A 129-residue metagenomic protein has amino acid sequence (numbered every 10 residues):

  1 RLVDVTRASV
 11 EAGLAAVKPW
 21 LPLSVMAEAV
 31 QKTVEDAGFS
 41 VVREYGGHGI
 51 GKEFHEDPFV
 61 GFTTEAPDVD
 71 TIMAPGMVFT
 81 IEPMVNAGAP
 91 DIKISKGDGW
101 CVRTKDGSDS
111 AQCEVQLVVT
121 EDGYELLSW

Functional and structural regions predicted by a protein language model:
R1-W129: Active-site neighborhoods and metal-handling regions in enzymes and metal-associated proteins
